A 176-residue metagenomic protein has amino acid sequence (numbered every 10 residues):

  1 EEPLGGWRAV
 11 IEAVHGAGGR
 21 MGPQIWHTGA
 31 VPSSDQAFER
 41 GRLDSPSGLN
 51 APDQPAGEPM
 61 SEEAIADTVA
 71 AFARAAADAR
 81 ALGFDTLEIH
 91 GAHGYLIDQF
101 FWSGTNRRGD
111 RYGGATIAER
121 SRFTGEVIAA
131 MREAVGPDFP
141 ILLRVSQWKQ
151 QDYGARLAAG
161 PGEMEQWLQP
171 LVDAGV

Functional and structural regions predicted by a protein language model:
E1-G22, G104-L142, Q147: Alpha-helix-loop-beta-strand connector modules within alpha/beta enzyme cores
E1-P3, I25-F38, E88-A115, Q150: Glycine-rich, proline-tolerant flexible connector loops at the mouths of alpha/beta enzymes
E2-R8, S33-P46, L142-Q169: Short, electropositive alpha-helical surface patch
V10-V14, A64-I89, T124-A134, L168-L171: An active-site-proximal structural segment forming one wall of the substrate-binding cleft that immediately precedes
E12, R20, W26-F84: Non-globular sequence segments
M21-I25, L82-L96, D138-V145: Short beta-strand segments at enzyme active-site cores
R42-S61, N106-G125, P161-V172: Acidic, His- and aromatic-enriched active-site or binding-groove loops in soluble protein domains that engage sugars
V69-A73, D78-R80, R111-E126, Q147-Q166: Active-site glycine- and acidic-residue-rich loops that bind and position anionic ligands or nucleotide-like cofactors
